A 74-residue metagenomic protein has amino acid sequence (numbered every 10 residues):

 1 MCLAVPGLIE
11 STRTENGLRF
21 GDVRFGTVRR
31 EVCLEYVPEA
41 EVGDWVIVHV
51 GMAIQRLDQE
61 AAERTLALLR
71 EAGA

Functional and structural regions predicted by a protein language model:
M1-C2, A74: Absolute protein N-terminus
A4, L18: Short coil/loop residues immediately preceding or within conserved phosphate-binding loops of NTP-utilizing enzyme
P6-I9: Conserved hydrophobic positions within beta-strands
T12-G17: Short, conserved beta-turn/loop elements at beta-strand boundaries and strand-helix junctions
F20-F25, C33: Short, acidic/hydrophobic/Gly-rich beta-strand patch recurrent on exposed beta strands that often constitutes part
R29-V37: Beta-strand/loop nucleic-acid-binding surfaces
V42, I47-A74: C-terminal structural segments of small proteins and small subunits
